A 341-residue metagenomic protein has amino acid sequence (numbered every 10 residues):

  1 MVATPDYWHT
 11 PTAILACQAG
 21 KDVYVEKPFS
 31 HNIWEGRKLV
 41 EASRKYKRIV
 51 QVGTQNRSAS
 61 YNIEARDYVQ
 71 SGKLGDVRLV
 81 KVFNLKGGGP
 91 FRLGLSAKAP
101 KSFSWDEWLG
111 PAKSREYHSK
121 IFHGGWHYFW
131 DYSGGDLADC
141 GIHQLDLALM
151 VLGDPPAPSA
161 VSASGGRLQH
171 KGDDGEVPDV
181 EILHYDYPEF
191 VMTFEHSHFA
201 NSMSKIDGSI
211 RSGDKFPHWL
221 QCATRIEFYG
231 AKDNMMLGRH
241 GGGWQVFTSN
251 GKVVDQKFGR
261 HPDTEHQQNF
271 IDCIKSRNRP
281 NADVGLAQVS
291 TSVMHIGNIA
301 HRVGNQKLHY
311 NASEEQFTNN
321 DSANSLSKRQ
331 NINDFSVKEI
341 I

Functional and structural regions predicted by a protein language model:
M1-V2: N-terminal Rossmann-like NAD(P) cofactor-binding module of classical short-chain dehydrogenase/reductase
P5, T10-S58, G72, N305: Beta-strand-loop-alpha-helix segment that lines the small-molecule cofactor/substrate pocket of alpha/beta enzymes
E41-R48, E64-R78, G88, S96-P100: Basic phosphate/pyrophosphate-binding loop/patch that engages nucleotide-derived ligands
Q51-T54, L79-F83: Short glycine/serine/threonine-enriched helix-capping/active-site loop that flanks the nucleotide-sugar donor pocket
K81-I121, G125, S325-I332: Core domains of carbohydrate- and sulfate-ester-processing enzymes
D106-V191, S197-S209, G213: Rossmann-like dinucleotide-binding domain that binds NAD(P)(H)
S119, Y132-P156, G172, D179-I182 (+2 more regions): C-terminal helical cap and adjacent loop that interface with cofactors, partners, or active-site loops
